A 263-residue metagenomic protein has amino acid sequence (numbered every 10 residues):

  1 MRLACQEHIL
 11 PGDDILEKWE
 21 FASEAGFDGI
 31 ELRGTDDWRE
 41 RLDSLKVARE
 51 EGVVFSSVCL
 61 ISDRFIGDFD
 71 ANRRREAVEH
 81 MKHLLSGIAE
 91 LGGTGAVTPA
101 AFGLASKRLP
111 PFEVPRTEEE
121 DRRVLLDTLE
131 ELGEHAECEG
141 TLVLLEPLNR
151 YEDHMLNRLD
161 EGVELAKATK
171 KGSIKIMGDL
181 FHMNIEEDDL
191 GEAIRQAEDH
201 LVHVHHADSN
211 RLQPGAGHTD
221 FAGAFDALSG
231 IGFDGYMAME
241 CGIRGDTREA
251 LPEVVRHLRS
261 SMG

Functional and structural regions predicted by a protein language model:
M1-G26, G92-T94, L156-G178, H182-G263: Histidine-acidic metal/acid-base catalytic patches
I9-P11, G34-D36, I61-R64, F102-L104 (+4 more regions): Active-site-proximal loop/turn and secondary-structure-junction residues that shape catalytic pockets, frequently
K18, S44-L45, L84, L132 (+2 more regions): Aromatic/hydrophobic pocket-lining residues that form π-stacking "cages" and hydrophobic walls in ligand
W19-R39, C59-D63: N-terminal substrate-binding region of glycoside hydrolase catalytic domains
E31, S57-C59, V97, L144 (+2 more regions): Conserved beta-strand positions in the central sheet of alpha/beta enzyme cores
E31-E50, A100-K107: Glycine-rich, proline-tolerant flexible connector loops at the mouths of alpha/beta enzymes
E50, R73-K175: Active-site acidic/histidine proton-transfer and metal-coordination neighborhood in alpha/beta enzyme cores
R64-R75: The substrate-binding groove and active-site-proximal loops of carbohydrate-active enzymes, especially glycoside
